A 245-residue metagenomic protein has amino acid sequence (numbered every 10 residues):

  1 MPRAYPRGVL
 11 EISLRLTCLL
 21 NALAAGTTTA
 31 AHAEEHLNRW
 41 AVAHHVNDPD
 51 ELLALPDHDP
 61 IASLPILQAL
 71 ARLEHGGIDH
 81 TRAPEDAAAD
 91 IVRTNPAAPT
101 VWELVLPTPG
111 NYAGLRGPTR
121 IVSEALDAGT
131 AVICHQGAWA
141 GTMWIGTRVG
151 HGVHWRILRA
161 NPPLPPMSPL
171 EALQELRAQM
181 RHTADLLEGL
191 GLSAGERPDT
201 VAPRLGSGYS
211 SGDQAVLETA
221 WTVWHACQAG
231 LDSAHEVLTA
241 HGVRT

Functional and structural regions predicted by a protein language model:
M1-V132: N-terminal intrinsically disordered, low-complexity regulatory tails that precede a folded domain
H44, L106, M143, R148 (+2 more regions): Short, isolated positions within intrinsically disordered regulatory regions of eukaryotic proteins
D50, A54, Q68, Q174 (+2 more regions): Polar/charged alpha-helical tracts
I133-A140, V223: Charged interaction segments
W139-S193: Surface-exposed beta-loop interaction hotspot
A184-T245: Alpha-helical oligomerization segments
